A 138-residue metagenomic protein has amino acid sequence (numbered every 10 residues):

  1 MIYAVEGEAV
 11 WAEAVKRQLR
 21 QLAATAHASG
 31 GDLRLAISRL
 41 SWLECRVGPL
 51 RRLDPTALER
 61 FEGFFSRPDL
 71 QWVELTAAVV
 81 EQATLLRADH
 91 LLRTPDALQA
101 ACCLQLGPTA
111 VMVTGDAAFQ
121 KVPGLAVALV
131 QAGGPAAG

Functional and structural regions predicted by a protein language model:
M1-I37, L50-E59, G63, G134-G138: Short, well-structured N-terminal submotif of metal-dependent ribonuclease cores
Y3-V5, G48, A83, V122: Residues that scaffold the ATP/ADP-binding catalytic core of kinase and kinase-like folds
E13-K16, L70-G115: Active-site neighborhoods of divalent-metal-dependent phosphate/nucleic-acid chemistry enzymes
Q18-Q21, A100-G138: Acidic, PIN/NYN-like endoribonuclease modules and their adjacent C-terminal/linker elements
G31, P68-D69, L125: A short helix-to-beta-strand connector/capping loop
A36, V73, A128: General small-molecule cofactor/ligand-binding pocket signal
R39-L40, A77: An alpha-helix initiation/capping motif
